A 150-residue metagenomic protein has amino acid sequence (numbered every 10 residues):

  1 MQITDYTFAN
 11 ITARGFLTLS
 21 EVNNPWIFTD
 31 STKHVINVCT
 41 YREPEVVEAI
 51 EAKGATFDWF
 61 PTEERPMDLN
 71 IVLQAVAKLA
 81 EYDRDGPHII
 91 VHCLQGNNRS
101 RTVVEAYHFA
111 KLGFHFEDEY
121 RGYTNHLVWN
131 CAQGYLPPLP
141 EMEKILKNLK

Functional and structural regions predicted by a protein language model:
Q2-I89, E105-K144: Cysteine-based protein phosphatase catalytic domain of the PTP/DSP
H92, G96: Gly/Ala-rich beta-loop-alpha elbow adjacent to hydrolase catalytic centers
N97-T102: Glycine-rich nucleophile elbow surrounding the catalytic serine of serine-hydrolase chemistry
L146-L149: General marker for long, soluble alpha-helical cores
